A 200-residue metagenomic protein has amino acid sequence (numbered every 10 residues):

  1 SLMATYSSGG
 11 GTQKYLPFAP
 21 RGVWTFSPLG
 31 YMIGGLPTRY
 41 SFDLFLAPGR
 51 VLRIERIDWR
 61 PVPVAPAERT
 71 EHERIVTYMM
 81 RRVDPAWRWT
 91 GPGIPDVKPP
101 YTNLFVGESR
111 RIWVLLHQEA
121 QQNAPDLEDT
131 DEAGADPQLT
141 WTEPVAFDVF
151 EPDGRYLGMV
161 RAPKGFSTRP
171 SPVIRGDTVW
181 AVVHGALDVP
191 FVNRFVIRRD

Functional and structural regions predicted by a protein language model:
S1-D200: Eukaryotic scaffold repeat domains enriched in small/polar residues
